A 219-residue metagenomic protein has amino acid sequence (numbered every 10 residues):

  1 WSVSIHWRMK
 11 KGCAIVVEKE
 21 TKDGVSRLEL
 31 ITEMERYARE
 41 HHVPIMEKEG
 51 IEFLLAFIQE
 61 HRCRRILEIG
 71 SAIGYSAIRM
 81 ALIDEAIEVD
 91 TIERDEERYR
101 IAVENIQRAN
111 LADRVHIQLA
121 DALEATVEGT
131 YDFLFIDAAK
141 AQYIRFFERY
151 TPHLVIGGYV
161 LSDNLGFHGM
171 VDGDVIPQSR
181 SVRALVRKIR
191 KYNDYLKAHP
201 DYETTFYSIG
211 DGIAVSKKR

Functional and structural regions predicted by a protein language model:
W1-F133, K140-L161, L165-R219: A short alpha-helical cap/connector motif
